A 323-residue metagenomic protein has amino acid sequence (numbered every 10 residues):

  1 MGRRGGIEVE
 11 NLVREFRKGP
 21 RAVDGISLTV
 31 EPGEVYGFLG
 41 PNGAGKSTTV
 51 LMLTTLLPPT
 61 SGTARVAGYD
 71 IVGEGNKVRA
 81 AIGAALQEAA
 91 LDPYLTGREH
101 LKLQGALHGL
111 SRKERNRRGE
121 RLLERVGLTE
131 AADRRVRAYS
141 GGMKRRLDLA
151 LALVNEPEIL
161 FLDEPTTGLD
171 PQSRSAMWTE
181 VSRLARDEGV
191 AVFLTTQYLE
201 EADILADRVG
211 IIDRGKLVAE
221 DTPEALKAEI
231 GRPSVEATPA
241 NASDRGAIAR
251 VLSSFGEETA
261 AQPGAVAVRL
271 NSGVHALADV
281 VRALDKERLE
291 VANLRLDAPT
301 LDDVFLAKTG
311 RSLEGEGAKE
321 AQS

Functional and structural regions predicted by a protein language model:
M1-V9, V13-G25, P32, G75: A short, flexible loop at the N-terminus of ABC-type nucleotide-binding domains that lies
G62-G73, V78: Conserved ABC transporter NBD signature motif
K102, A106, K113-A131: Conserved ABC ATPase "signature" region
E156: Conserved catalytic motifs of ABC-family nucleotide-binding domains
L160-D163: Catalytic Walker B motif of ABC-type/P-loop ATPase nucleotide-binding domains
T179-N271: ABC transporter nucleotide-binding domain
